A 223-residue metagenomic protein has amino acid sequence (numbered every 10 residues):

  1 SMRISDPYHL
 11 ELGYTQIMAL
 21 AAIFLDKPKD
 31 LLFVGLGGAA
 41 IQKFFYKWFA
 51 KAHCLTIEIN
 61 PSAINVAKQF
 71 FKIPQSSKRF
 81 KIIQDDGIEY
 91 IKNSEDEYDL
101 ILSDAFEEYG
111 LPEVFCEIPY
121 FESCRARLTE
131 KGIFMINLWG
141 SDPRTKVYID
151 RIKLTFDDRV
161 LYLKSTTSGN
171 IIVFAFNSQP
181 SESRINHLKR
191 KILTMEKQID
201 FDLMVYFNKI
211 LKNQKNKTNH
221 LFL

Functional and structural regions predicted by a protein language model:
S1-S5, I171-L223: SAM/dcSAM-binding transferase cores
Y8-E130: The AdoMet/dcAdoMet-binding core of the Class I SAM-like
E11, T145, I199-L203: Generic structural signal for well-ordered, non-membrane alpha-helical segments in soluble metabolic enzymes
K43, P112, T145-K146, R184-I185: Short glycine-/acidic-enriched loop or helix-start segments at secondary-structure transitions that form or flank
K51-H53, S77-R79, K131, D157-R159 (+1 more regions): A generic structural signal for alpha->beta connector loops
L111, L138-P143, F156, N216 (+1 more regions): Alpha-helical subdomain
I118-E182: C-terminal substrate-binding/active-site "lid" region of AdoMet-derived donor-dependent transferases
